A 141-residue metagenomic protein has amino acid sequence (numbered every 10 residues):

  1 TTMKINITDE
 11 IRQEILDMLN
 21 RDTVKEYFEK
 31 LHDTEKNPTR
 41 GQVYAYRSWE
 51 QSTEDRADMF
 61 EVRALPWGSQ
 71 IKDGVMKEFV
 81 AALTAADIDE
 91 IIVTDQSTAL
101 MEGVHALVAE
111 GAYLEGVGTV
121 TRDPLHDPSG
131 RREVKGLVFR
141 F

Functional and structural regions predicted by a protein language model:
T1, I92, V117-T119: A detector of low-complexity, intrinsically disordered, Ser/Thr/Gly/Pro/Ala-rich segments
T1-K4, R140-F141: Short intrinsically disordered terminal tails
M3-E102: N-terminal leader/targeting segments
M101-Y113, V117: Short, aromatic/basic amphipathic alpha-helical patches
L114-F141: C-terminal edge-of-domain segments
